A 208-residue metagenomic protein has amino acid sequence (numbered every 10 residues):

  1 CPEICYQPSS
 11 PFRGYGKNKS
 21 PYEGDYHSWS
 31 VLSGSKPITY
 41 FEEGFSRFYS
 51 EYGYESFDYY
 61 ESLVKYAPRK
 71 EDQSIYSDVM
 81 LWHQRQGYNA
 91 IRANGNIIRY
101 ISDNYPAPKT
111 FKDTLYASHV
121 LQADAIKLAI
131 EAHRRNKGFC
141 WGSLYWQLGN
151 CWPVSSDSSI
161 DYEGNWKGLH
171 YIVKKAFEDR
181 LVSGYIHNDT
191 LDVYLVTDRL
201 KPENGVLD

Functional and structural regions predicted by a protein language model:
C1-F12, G16-K17, S143: Active-site mouth of glycoside hydrolases
S20, S30-G205: Substrate-binding clefts and catalytic carboxylate motifs of secreted carbohydrate-active enzymes
